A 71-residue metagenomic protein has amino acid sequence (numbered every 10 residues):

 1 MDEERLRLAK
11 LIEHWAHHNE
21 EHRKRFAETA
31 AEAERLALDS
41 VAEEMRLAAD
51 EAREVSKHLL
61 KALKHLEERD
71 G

Functional and structural regions predicted by a protein language model:
M1-T29: N-terminal acidic leader/helix
D2-R5, L60-G71: Short, charged, intrinsically disordered terminal tails
T29-H65: Short, charge-rich amphipathic interface segments used for partner binding and complex assembly
